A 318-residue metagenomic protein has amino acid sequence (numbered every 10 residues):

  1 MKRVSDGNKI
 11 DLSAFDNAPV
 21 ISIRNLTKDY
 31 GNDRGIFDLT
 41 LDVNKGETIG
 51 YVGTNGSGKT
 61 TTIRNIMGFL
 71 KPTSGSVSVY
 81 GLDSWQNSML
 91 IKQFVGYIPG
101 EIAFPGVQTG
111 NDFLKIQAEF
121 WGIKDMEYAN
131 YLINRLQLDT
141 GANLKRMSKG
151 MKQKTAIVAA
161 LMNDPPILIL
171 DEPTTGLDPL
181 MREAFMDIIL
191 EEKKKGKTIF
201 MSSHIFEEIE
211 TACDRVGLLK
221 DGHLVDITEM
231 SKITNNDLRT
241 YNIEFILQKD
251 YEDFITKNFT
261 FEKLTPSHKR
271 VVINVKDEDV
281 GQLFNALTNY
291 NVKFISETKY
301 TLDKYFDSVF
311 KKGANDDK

Functional and structural regions predicted by a protein language model:
M1-T27, K312-K318: ABC-family P-loop ATPase nucleotide-binding domain
A18-I21, K28-K220, L224-D226: ABC transporter nucleotide-binding domains
R24, D42, E244-I246: Residue-level recognition of well-ordered beta-strand positions that form the cores of beta-sheet-rich folds across
R34, M89, E127-N130, K194 (+4 more regions): Generic alpha-helical secondary structure signal
N87, I233, Y305, V309: Residues that scaffold the ATP/ADP-binding catalytic core of kinase and kinase-like folds
F185-N274: ABC transporter nucleotide-binding domain
R239-G313, D317-K318: Short, charged/small-residue-rich alpha-helical element at the C-terminal edge of ABC transporter nucleotide-binding
